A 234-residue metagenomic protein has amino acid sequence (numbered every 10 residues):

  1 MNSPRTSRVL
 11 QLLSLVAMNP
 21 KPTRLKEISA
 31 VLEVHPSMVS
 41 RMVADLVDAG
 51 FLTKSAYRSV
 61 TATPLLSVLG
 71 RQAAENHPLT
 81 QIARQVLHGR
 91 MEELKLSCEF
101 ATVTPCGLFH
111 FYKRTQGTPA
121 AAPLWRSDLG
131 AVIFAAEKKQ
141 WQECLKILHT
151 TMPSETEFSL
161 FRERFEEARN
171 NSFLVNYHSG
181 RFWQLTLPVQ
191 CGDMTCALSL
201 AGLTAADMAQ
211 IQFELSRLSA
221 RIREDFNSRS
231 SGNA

Functional and structural regions predicted by a protein language model:
M1-A73, A220-E224: N-terminal helix-turn-helix
S3-T6, S59, T63, N76 (+6 more regions): Short, structured helix-loop boundary elements
A17, F134-K138, S216-S230: Short amphipathic alpha-helical signal-transduction/dimerization elements
L65-E93: Conserved segment of winged-helix/HTH DNA-binding domains
E93-T102, N170-L174: Short N-terminal helix-loop-first-beta-strand/juxtamembrane motif that initiates sensory/input modules
E99-G107, F111-R114: Short hydrophobic alpha-helical segments used for membrane anchoring or interfacial signaling
T115-S179: Short, solvent-exposed recognition segments
S154-F226: Extended hydrophobic
